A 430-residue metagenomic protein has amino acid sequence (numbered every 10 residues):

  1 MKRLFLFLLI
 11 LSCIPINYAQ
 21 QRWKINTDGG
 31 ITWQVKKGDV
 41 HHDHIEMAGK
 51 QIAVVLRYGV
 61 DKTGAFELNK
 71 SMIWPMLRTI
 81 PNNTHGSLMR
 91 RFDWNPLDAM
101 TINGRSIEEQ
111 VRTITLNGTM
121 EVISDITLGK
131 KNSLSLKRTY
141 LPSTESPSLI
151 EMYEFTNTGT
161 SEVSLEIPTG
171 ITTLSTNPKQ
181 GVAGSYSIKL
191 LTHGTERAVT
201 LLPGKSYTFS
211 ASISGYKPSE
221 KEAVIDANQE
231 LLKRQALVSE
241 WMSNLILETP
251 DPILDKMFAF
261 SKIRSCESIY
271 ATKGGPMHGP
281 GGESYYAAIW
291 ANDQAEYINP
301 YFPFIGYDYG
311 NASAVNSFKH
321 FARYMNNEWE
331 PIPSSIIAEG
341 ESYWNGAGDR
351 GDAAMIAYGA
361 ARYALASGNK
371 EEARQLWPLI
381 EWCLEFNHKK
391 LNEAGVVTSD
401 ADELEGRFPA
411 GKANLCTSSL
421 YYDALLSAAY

Functional and structural regions predicted by a protein language model:
M1-Q21: Bacterial Sec-dependent N-terminal signal peptides
Y18-I253, G306: Terminal accessory carbohydrate-recognition/targeting modules of carbohydrate-active enzymes
R90-N95, D293, S317, D352-G359 (+2 more regions): Amphipathic, well-ordered alpha-helical segments in soluble domains
K137-T139, L165-P168, A314-K319, R374-E381: Beta-strand segments within the central parallel beta-sheet cores of soluble alpha/beta enzyme folds
Y140-P142, L149-F155, I289-A291, A295-E296 (+3 more regions): Long, contiguous hydrophobic alpha-helical segments, chiefly transmembrane helices and signal peptides
T200-N228, E283-A287, P333-M355, E385-Y430: The feature captures the catalytic groove of carbohydrate-active enzymes
S239-R374, A401: Substrate-binding groove/exosite segments of carbohydrate-active enzymes
F260-E267, H320-R323, L379-K390, L420 (+1 more regions): Alpha-helical scaffold segments in carbohydrate-active enzymes
